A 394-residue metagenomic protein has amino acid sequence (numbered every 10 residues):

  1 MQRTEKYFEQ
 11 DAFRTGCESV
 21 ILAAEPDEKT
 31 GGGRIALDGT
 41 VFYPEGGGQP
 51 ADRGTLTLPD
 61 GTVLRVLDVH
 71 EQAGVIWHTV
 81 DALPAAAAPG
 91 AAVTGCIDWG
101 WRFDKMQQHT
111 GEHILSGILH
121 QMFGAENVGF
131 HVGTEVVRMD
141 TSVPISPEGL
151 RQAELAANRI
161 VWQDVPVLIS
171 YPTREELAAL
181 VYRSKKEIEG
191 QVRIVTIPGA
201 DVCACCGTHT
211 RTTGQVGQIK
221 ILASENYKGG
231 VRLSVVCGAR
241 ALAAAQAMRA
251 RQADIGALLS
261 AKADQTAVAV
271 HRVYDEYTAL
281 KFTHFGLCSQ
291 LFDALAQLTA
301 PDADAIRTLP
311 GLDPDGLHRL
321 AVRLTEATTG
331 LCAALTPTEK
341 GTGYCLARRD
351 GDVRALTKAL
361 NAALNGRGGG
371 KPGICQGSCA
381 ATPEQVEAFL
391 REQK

Functional and structural regions predicted by a protein language model:
M1-K394: A glycine- and charged-residue-rich anion-binding loop/surface
